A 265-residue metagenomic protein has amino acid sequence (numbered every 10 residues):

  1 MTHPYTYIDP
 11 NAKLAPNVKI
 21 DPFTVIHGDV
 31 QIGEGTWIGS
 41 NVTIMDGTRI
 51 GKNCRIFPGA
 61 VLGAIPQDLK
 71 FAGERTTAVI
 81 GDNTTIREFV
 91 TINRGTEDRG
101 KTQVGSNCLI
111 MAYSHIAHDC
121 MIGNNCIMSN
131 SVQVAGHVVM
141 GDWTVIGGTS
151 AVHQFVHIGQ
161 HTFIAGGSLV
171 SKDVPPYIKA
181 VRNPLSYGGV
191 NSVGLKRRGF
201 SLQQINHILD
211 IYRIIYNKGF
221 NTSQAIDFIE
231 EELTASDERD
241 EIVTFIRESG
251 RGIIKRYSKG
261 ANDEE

Functional and structural regions predicted by a protein language model:
M1-Y5, P10-N11, P16-N17, N53 (+6 more regions): Terminal amphipathic alpha-helical/low-complexity segments used for targeting or macromolecular assembly
T2-S186: Structural signal for interior beta-strand "rungs" in well-ordered beta-sheet cores of soluble enzyme domains
